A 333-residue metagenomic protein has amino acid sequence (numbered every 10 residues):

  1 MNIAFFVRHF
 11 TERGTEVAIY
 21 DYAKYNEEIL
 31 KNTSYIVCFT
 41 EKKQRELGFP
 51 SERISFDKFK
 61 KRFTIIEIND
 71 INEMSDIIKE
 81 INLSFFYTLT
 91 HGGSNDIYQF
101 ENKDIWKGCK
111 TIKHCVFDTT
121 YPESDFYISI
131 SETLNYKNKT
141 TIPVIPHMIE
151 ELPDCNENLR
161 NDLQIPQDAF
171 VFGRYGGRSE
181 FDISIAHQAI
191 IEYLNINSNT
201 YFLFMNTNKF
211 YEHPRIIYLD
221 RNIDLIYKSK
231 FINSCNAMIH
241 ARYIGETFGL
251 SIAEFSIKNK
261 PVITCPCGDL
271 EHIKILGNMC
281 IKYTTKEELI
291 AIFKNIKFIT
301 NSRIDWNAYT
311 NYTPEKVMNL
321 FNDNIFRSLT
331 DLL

Functional and structural regions predicted by a protein language model:
A4, I165-F181: Conserved donor-binding/catalytic core segment of Leloir-type glycosyltransferases
V7-R13, D21, Y25-D76: N-terminal strand-loop element at the rim of the active site of nucleotide-sugar-dependent glycosyltransferases
G14, T284-E287, F298-L333: A charged, aromatic-enriched C-terminal amphipathic alpha-helix characteristic of glycosyltransferases across folds
F59-F63, F204-K230, S234-A237: Nucleotide-activated donor-binding/catalytic signature segment of Leloir-type glycosyltransferases, i.e., the conserved
L83-F85, K230-T247, K260: Acidic donor-binding loop of glycosyltransferase active sites
H114, D125-D154: Donor nucleotide-sugar binding/catalytic pocket of nucleotide-sugar-dependent glycosyltransferases
L152-I165: A short helix/loop element that forms part of the nucleotide-sugar donor recognition site in Leloir-type
P261-C265: Short hydrophobic beta-strand element within catalytic cores of glycosyltransferases and related nucleotide-activated
